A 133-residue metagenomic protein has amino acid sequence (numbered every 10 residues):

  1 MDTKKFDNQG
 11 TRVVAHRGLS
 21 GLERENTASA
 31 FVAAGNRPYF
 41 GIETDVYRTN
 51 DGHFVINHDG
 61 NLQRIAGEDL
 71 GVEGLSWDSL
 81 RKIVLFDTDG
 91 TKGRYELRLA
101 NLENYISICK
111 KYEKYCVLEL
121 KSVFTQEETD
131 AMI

Functional and structural regions predicted by a protein language model:
M1-I133: Phosphate-group recognition and catalysis centered on beta-loop-alpha active-site segments
